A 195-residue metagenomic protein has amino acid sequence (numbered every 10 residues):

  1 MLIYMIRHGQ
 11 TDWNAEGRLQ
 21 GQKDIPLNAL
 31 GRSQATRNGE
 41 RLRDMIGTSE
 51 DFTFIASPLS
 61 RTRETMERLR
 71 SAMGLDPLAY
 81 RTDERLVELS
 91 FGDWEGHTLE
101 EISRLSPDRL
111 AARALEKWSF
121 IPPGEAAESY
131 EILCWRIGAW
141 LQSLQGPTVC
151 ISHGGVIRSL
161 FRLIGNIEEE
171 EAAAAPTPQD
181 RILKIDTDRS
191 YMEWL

Functional and structural regions predicted by a protein language model:
M1-Y4: Extreme N-terminal starter segment of soluble prokaryotic enzymes
Q10-L75: Active-site-proximal alpha-helix that buttresses catalytic centers in soluble enzyme cores
T11, V156-I157: Short active-site segment of divalent metal-dependent hydrolases/proteases that encodes the spacing between
R68, S159-L163: Active-site signature of alpha/beta-hydrolase-fold catalytic machinery across serine- and Asp/Cys-nucleophile hydrolases
A72-R136, W194-L195: Phosphate-handling substructures
D76-L78, Q142-T148, N166, D188-S190: Short glycine/proline-enriched coil/turn segments at helix->beta-strand junctions
H153: Short basic (Lys/Arg) and small-residue
I167-L195: Domain-level recognition of soluble alpha/beta enzyme cores, biased toward histidine phosphatases/phosphomutases
